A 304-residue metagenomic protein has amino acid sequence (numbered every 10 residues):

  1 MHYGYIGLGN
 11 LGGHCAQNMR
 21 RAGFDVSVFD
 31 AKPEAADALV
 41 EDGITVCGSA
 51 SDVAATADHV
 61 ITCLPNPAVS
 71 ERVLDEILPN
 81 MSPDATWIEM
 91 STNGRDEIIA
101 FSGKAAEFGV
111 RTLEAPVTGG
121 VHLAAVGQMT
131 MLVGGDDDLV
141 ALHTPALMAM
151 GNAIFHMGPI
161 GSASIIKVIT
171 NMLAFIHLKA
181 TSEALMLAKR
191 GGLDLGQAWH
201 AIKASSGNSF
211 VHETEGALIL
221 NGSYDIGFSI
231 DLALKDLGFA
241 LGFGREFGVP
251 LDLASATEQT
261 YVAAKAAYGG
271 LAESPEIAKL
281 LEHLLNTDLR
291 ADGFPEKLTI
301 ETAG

Functional and structural regions predicted by a protein language model:
M1-T62, D84-A85: NAD(P)+-binding Rossmann beta1-loop-alpha1 motif at the extreme N-terminus of oxidoreductases
L8, N93-N171, F175: Rossmann-fold dinucleotide-binding core
V26, V46, T112-L113, I154 (+2 more regions): Hydrophobic beta-strand scaffold residues
A31-K32, N66, D136: Residues in the short beta-alpha loop(s) of Rossmann-like NAD(P)-binding domains
A50-R111: Rossmann-fold NAD(P) dinucleotide-binding segment
L142, S162-L284: Helical "substrate-binding/catalytic lid" subdomain of Rossmann-like NAD(P)-dependent dehydrogenases/reductases
